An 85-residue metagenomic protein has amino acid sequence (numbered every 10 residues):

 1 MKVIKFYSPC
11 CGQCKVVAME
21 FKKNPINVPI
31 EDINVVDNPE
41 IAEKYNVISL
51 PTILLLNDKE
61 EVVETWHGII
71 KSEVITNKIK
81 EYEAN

Functional and structural regions predicted by a protein language model:
M1-K2, P29, K80-N85: Short, Lys/Arg-enriched, disordered terminal segments
M1-N24: Local sequence-structure signature of Cys/Sec-based thiol-disulfide redox active-site neighborhoods
F6, N27-E40: Thiol-based oxidoreductase modules, predominantly thioredoxin-like and allied folds used for disulfide exchange
M19, K44-Y45, S72: Chalcogenol-based redox active-site neighborhoods
V35, V47, G68: Conserved strand-loop elements at the edges of beta-sheets that form or border functional pockets
E40-E43, E61: Residue-level signal for well-ordered, solvent-exposed loop/turn and beta-edge residues enriched in charged/polar side
Y45-L54: Structural micro-motif
N57-N85: Non-catalytic, surface beta->alpha helical segment in thiol-disulfide oxidoreductase systems
